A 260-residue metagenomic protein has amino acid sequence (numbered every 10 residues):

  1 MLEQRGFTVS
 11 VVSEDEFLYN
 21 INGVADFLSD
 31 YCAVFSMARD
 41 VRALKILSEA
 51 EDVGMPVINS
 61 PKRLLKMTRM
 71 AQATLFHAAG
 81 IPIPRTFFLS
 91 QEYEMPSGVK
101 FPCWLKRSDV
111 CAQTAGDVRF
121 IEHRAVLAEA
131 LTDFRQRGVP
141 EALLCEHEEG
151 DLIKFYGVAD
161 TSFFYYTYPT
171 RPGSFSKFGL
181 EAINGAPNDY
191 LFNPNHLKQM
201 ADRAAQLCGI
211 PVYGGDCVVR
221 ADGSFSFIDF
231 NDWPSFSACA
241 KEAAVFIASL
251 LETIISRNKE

Functional and structural regions predicted by a protein language model:
M1-S90: Conserved N-proximal alpha/beta basic substrate-recognition cap immediately N-terminal to, or forming the N-lobe
L44-L47, R69, T114-G116, K154 (+2 more regions): Short glycine-/acidic-enriched loop or helix-start segments at secondary-structure transitions that form or flank
E51-G54, K62-L152, N195: Active-site nucleotide/adenylate-binding loops and adjacent lid/helix of ATP-dependent enzymes
C103, L143, F163-F164, Y213 (+1 more regions): Protein kinase-like catalytic core scaffold
S108, H147-E148, Y156, D216-V218 (+1 more regions): Anionic group-transfer/hydrolysis microenvironments
I121-C208: Phosphate-binding site of ATP-dependent enzymes
A142, I153, I210-D222: A short glycine-rich, hydrophobically flanked beta-strand micro-motif that places a catalytic Asp/Glu for divalent metal
Q206-I210, V219-E260: C-terminal active-site "lid" helix and adjoining low-complexity regulatory extension at the edge of ATP-using catalytic
